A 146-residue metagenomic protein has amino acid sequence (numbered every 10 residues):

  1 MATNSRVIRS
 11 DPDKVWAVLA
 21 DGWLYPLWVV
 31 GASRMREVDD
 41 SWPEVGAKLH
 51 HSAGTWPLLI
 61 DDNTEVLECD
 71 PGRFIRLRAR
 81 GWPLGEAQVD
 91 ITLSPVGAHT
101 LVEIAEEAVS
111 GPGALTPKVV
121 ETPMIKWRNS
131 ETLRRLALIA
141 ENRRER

Functional and structural regions predicted by a protein language model:
M1-E44: Hydrophobic ligand-binding cavity/cleft-lining segments
A2-T3, L59-N63, G85-D90: Short, surface-exposed coil-to-beta transition loops
P12-D13, D40-P43, L67-G72, T92-L101: A short, structured loop/turn motif at beta-sheet edges
V15-L19, Y25, L49, V66 (+3 more regions): Hydrophobic pocket/interface hotspot
A32, E37, A137-R146: Short, highly charged C-terminal tails/helix-capping segments
K48-G54, I75-W82: Short beta-strand segments that buttress and anchor functional surface loops
T55-C69, R76-R78: Helix-adjacent hinge/juxtasegments
R78-E131, L138: Beta-strand/loop substructures that line and gate deep hydrophobic ligand-binding cavities in soluble
